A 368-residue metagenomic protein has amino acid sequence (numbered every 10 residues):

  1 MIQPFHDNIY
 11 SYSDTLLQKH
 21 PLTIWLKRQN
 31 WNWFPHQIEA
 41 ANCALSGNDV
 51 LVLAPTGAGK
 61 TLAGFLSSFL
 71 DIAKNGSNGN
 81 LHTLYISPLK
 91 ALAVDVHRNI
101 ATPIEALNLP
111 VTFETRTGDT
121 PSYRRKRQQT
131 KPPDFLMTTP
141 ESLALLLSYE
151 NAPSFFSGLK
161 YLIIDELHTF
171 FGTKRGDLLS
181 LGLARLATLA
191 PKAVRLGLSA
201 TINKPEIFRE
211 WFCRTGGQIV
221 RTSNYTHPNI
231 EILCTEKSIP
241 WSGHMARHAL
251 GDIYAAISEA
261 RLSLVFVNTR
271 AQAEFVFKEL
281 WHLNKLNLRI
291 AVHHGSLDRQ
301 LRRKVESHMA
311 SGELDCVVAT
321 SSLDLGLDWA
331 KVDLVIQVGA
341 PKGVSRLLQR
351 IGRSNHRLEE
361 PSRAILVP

Functional and structural regions predicted by a protein language model:
I2-R28, N32-A58, A63-P368: Helicase motor core with emphasis on the C-terminal RecA-like subdomain
